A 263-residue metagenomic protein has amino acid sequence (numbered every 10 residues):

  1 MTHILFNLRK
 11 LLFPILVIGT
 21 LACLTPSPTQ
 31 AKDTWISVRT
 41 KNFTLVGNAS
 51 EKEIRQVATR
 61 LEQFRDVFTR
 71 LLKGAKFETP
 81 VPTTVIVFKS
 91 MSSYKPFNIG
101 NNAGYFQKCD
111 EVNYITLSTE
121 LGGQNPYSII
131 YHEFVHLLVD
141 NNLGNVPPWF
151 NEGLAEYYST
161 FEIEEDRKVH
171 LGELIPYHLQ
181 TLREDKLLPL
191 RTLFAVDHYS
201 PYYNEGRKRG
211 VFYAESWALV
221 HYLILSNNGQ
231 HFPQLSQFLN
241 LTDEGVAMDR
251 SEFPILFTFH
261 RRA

Functional and structural regions predicted by a protein language model:
M1-R9: N-terminal secretory signal peptides that target proteins for export/translocation
F13-C23: Bacterial N-terminal signal peptides
A22-T34: Bacterial Sec-dependent signal peptides at the C-terminal "C-region" and cleavage site
A31-N151, F161-K168, G172, L188 (+2 more regions): Juxtacatalytic substrate-recognition/specificity segment
N151-E152, W217: Conserved glycosyltransferase catalytic-site signature
S159-K186, Q230-L241: Short helix/loop segments within enzyme catalytic domains that coordinate or immediately flank catalytic cofactors
L187-A263: Pan-zinc metallopeptidase signature
